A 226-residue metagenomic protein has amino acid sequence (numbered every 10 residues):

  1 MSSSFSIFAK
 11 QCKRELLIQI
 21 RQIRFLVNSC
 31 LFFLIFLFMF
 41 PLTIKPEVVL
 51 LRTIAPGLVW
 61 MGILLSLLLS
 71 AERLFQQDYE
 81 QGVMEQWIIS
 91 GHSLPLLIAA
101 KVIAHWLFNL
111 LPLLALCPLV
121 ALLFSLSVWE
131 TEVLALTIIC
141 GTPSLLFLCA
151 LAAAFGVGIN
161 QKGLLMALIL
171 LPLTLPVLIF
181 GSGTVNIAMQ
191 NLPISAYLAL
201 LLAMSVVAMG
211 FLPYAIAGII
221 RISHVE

Functional and structural regions predicted by a protein language model:
M1-S29: Aromatic- and glycine-rich beta-strand/loop motifs that create alpha-glucan
Q19, L68-I88: Transmembrane helix boundary and interhelical loop/hinge segments in multi-pass membrane proteins
I23-K45, W60-L64, I169-F180, S205-L212: Hydrophobic alpha-helical transmembrane segments of multi-pass membrane transport/permease proteins
A55-A71: Long, hydrophobic alpha-helical segments
A99-F124, S144, L148, G181-S182: Hydrophobic alpha-helical transmembrane segments that constitute the membrane-spanning cores of multi-pass membrane
E132, I139-L171, H224-E226: A structural motif at transmembrane helix-loop-helix junctions in multipass membrane proteins
A152-L192, A196-L200, M204-V206, G210: Transmembrane helix segments
M209-E226: Junction motif at the cytosolic side of a transmembrane helix
